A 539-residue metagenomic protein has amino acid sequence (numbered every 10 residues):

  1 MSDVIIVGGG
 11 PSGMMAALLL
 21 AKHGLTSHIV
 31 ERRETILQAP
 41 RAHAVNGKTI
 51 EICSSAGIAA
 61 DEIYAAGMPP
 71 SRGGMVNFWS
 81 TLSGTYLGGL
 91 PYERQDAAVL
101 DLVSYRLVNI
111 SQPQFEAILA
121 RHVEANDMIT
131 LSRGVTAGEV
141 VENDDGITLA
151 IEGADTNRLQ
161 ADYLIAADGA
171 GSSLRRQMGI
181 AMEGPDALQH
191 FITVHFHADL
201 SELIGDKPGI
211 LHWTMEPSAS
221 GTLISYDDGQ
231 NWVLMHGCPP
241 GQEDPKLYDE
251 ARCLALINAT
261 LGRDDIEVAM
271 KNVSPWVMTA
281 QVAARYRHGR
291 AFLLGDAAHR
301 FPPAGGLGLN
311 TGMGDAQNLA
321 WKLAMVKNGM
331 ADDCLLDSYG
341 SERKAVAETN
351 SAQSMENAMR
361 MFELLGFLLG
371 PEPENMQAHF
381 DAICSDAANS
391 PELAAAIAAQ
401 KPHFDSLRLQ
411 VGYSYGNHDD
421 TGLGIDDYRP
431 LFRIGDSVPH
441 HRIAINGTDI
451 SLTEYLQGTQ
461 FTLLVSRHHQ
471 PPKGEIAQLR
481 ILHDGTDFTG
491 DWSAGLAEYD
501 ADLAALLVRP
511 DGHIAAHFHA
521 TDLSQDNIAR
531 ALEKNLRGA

Functional and structural regions predicted by a protein language model:
S2-D3, V7, L19-H23, M75-V103 (+4 more regions): Helical substrate-recognition/capping region of FAD-dependent monooxygenase/halogenase enzymes
G13-M14: N-terminal Rossmann-fold NAD(P) dinucleotide-binding loop
A21-R41: Glycine-rich FAD pyrophosphate-binding loop
R41, N46-I118, H122, M215: Active-site-adjacent segment of FAD-dependent monooxygenases/related oxidoreductases
I58-E62, R121, Y163, A167-M278: Conserved FAD-binding catalytic core of PHBH/FMO-like flavoproteins
R133-I147: A conserved short coil-to-beta-strand element within the FAD-binding core of flavoproteins
A154-Y163: Core beta-strand elements of the Rossmann-like FAD/NAD(P) dinucleotide-binding domain in flavoenzyme oxidoreductases
D227, K246-L307, T311, V346 (+1 more regions): FAD/FMN-dependent oxidoreductases across multiple families
